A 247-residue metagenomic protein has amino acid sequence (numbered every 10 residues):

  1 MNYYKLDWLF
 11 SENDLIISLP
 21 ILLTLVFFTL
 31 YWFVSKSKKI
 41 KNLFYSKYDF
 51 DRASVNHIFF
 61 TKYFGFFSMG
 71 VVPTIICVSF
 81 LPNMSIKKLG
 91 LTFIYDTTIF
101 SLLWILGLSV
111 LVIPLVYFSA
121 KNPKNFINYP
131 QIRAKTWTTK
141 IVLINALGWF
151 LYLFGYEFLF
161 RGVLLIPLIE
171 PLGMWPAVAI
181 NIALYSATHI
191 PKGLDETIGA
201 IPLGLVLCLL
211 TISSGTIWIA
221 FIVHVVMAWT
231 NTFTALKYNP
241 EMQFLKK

Functional and structural regions predicted by a protein language model:
M1-T92, A235-K247: N-terminal, membrane-interfacial amphipathic/helix-forming hydrophobic leader that caps and precedes the first
Y3-L6, Y45-F59, F80-Y152, I166 (+2 more regions): Juxtamembrane helix-loop-helix connectors linking adjacent transmembrane helices in multi-pass membrane enzymes
E12-I21, F59-F67, T97-I105, I141-N145 (+3 more regions): Residue-level signature of transmembrane alpha-helical entry/exit and packing/kink sites in multi-pass membrane
F28-S35, P73-L81, V112-S119, Y185 (+4 more regions): Structural signal for membrane-spanning alpha-helices in multi-pass inner-membrane proteins, emphasizing helix cores
H57-I58, G70, L147-W149, T188-K192: Short alpha-helical transmembrane interface motifs in multi-pass membrane proteins
F67-P73, Y152-R161, L203: Core segments of transmembrane alpha-helices that mediate helix-helix packing or line hydrophobic substrate/ligand
P123-A134, G155-I180, L209-T216: Membrane-interface helix/loop boundary segments of multi-pass membrane proteins
W175-T188, L194-K247: Functionally important transmembrane alpha-helices
